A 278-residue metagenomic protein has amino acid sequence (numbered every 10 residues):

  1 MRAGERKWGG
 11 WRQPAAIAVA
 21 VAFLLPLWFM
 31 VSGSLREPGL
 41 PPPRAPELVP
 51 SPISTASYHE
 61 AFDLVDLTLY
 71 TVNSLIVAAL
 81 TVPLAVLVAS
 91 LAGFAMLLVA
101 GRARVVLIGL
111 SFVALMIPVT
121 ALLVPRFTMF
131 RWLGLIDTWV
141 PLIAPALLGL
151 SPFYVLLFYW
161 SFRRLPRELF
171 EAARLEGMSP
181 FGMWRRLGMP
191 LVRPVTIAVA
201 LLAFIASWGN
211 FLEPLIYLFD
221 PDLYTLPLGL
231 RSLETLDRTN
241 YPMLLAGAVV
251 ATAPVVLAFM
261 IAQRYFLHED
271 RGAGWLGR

Functional and structural regions predicted by a protein language model:
M1-R6: Short, Lys/Arg-rich, polar N-terminal cytosolic tail immediately upstream of the first transmembrane signal-anchor
G9-R278: A structural signal for multi-pass alpha-helical bundles of membrane permease subunits that mediate small-molecule
